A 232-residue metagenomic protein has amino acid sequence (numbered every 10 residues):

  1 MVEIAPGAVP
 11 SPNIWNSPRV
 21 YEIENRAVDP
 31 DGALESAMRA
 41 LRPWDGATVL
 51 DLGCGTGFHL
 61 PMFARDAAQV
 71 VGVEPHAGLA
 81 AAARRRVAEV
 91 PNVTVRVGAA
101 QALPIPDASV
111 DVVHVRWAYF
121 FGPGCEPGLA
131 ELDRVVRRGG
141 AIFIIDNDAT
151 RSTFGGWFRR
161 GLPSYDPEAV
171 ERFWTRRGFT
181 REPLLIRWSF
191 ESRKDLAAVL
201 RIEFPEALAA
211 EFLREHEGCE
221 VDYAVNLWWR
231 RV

Functional and structural regions predicted by a protein language model:
M1-D45, F58-M62, E203: Conserved class I S-adenosyl-L-methionine
S11-S17, A27-A37, L52, G78-A82 (+3 more regions): Ligand-binding pocket scaffold of soluble enzyme catalytic domains
L50, T56-A102: Class I SAM-dependent methyltransferase SAM/SAH-binding core
T56, T175, T180-V232: Conserved Class I S-adenosyl-L-methionine
Q101-V113: A short acidic, Gly/Pro-enriched loop at the edge of an enzyme's catalytic core that lines a small-molecule cofactor
D111-C125: A short SAM/SAH-binding and catalytic strip from SAM-dependent methyltransferases
E126-R138: A short glycine-rich, Lys/Arg-flanked "PGG" loop and its adjoining helix->strand segment in the class I
A141-R172: Conserved class I S-adenosyl-L-methionine
